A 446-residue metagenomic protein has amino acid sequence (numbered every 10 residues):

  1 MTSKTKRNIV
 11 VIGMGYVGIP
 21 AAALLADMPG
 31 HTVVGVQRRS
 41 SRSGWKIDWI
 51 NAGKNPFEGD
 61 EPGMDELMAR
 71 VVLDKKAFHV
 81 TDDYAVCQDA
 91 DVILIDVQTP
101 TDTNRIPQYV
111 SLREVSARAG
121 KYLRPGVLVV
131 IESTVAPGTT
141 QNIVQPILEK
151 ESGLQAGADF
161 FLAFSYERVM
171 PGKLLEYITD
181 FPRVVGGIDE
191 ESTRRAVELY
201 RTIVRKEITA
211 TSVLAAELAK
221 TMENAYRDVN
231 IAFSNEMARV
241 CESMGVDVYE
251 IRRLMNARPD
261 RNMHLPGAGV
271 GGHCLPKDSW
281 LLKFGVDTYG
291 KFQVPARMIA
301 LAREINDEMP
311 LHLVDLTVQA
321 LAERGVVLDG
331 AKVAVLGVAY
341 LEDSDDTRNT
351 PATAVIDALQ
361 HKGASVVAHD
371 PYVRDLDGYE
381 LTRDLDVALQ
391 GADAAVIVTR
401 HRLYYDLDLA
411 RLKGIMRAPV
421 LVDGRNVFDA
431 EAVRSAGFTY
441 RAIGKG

Functional and structural regions predicted by a protein language model:
M1-G446: Structural/interface elements that position substrates and couple domains in central-metabolism enzymes
